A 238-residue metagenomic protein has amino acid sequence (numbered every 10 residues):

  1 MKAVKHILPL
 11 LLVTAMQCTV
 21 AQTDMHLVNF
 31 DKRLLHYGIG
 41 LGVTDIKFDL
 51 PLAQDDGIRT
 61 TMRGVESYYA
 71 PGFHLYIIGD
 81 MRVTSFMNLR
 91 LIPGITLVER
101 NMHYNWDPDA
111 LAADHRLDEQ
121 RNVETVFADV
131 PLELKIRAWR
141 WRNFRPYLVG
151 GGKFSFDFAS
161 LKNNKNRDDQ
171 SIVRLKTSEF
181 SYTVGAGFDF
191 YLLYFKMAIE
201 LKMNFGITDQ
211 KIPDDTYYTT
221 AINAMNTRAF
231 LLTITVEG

Functional and structural regions predicted by a protein language model:
M1-L27, V236-G238: Bacterial Sec-dependent N-terminal signal peptides
A21-G72, E237: Short glycine/proline- and aromatic-enriched beta-strand/turn motifs that initiate or cap beta-hairpins
A21-Q22, I77, P131-I136, V184-G187: Short, well-ordered amphipathic alpha-helices
Q22, G150-K165, E179-Y191, M197: A generic hydrophobic-segment detector
H26, T177-G238: Predominantly the C-terminal beta-signal and adjacent terminal strand-loop region of outer-membrane beta-barrel
V28-L35, V43-D49, I78-L161, T233: Gram-negative (and chloroplast) outer-membrane scaffold detector with strong preference for beta-barrel transmembrane
D31-R33, Y69, V83, Y191-L193 (+1 more regions): Solvent-exposed loop and beta-edge segments used for protein-protein assembly and interaction
K47-A70, V98-V126, S155-E179, D209-A229: Extracellular/periplasm-exposed beta-strand and loop segments of Gram-negative cell-envelope proteins, dominated by
